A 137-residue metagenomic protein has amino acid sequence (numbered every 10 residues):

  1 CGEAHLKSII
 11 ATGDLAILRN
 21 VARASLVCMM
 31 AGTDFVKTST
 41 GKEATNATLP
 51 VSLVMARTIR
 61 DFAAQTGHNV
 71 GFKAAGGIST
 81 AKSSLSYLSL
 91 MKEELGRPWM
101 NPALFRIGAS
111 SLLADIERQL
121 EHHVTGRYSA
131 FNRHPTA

Functional and structural regions predicted by a protein language model:
C1-F72, S79-S110, R118-A137: Alpha/beta enzyme core
D115: N-terminal beta-loop-helix "entrance" segment that forms/cooperates in small-molecule cofactor or anionic ligand
